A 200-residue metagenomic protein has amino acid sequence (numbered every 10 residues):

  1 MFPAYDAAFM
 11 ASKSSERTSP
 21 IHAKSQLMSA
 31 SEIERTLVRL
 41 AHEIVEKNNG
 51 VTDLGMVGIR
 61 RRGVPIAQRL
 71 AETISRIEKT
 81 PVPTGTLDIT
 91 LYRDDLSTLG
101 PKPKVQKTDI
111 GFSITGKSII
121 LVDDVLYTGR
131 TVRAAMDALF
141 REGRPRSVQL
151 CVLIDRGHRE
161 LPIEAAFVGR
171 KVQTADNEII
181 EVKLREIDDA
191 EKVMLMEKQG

Functional and structural regions predicted by a protein language model:
M1-G200: PRPP-associated nucleotide enzymes
